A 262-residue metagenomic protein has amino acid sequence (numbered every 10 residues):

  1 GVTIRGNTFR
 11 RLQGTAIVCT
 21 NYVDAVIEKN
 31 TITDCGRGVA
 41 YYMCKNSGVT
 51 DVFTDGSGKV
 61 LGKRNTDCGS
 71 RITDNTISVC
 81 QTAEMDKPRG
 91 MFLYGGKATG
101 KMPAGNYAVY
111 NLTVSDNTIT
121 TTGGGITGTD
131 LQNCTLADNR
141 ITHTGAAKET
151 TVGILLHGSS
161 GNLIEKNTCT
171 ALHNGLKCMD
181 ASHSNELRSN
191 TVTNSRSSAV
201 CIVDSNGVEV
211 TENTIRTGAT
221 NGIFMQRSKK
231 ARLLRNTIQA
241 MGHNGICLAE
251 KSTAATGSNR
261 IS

Functional and structural regions predicted by a protein language model:
G1, G14-T15, K97-T113, T121 (+3 more regions): Right-handed parallel beta-helix
G1-R10, T73: Parallel beta-helix/beta-solenoid
V2, T20, D24-A25, S47-G48 (+13 more regions): Solenoid scaffold repeats with emphasis on beta-solenoid/beta-helix
Q13-N21, G36-M43, Q81-M91, T122-D130 (+5 more regions): Short glycine/acidic-rich loop motifs that flank beta-strands on beta-rich extracellular proteins
C44-T66, T82-K87, F92-A108, A146-T150 (+1 more regions): Intrinsically disordered, low-complexity Ser/Thr- and acidic-rich flexible linkers and loops, especially at boundaries
N244-S262: Leucine-rich solenoid repeat scaffolds
